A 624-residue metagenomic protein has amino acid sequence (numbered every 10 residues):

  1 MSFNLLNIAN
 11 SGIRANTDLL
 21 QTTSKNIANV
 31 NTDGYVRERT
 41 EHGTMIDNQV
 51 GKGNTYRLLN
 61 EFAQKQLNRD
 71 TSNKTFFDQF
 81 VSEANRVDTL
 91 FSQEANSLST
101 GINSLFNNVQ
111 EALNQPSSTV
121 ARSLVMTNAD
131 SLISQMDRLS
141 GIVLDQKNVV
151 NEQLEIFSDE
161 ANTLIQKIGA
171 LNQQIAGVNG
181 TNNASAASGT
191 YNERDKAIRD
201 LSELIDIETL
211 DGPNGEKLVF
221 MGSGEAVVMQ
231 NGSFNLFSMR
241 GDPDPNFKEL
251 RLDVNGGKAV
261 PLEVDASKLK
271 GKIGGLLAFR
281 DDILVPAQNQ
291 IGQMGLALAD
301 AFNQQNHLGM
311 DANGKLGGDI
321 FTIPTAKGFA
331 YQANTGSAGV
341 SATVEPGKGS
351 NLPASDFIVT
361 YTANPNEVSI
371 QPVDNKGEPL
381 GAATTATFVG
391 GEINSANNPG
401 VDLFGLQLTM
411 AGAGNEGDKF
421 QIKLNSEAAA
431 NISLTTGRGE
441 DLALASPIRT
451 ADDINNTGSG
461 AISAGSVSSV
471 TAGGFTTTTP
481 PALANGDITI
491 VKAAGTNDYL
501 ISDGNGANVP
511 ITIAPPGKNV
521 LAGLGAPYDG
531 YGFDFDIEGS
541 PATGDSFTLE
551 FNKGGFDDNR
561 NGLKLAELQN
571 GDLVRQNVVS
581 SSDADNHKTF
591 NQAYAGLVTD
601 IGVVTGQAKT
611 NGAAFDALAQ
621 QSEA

Functional and structural regions predicted by a protein language model:
M1-A624: S/T-rich, low-complexity, solvent-exposed segments of bacterial secretion/appendage proteins
